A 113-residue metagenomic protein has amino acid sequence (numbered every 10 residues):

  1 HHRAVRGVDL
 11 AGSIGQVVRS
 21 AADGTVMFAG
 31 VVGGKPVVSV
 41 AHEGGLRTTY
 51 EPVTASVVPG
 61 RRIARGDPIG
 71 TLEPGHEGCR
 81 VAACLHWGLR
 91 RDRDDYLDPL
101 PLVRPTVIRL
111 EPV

Functional and structural regions predicted by a protein language model:
H1-S20: Short glycine/threonine/proline-enriched tight-turn/helix- or strand-capping micro-motif at secondary-structure
V8-L10, V37-E43, G88: Short, acidic/hydrophobic/Gly-rich beta-strand patch recurrent on exposed beta strands that often constitutes part
D9, S39, T49, T71 (+1 more regions): Conserved beta-strand positions that form and line the central face of beta-propeller blades
A11, V58-R65, A83-V113: Acidic, glycine-rich catalytic/binding loops that coordinate metals and/or anionic ligands
G15, D23, V31, E43-G45 (+2 more regions): Solvent-exposed coil/turn segments that connect beta secondary-structure elements in extracytoplasmic/periplasmic
V17-V26, V57-P74: Short, well-structured beta-strand-loop connectors
A21-A55: Zn2+-dependent peptidoglycan hydrolase active-site motif and core
M27-V31, P36, D67-L85: Flexible, gly/ser-rich surface segments that form the specificity/activation loops bordering the active-site cleft
